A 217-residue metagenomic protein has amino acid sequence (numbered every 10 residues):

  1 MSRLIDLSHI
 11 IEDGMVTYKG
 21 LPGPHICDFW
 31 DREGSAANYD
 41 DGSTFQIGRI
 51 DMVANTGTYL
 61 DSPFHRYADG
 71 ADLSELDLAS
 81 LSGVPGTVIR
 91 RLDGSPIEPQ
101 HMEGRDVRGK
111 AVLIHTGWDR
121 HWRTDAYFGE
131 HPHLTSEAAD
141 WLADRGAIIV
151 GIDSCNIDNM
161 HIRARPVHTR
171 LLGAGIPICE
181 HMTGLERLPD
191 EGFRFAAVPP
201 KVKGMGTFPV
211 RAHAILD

Functional and structural regions predicted by a protein language model:
M1-D217: Active-/binding-site microenvironments in catalytic and ligand-binding cores
